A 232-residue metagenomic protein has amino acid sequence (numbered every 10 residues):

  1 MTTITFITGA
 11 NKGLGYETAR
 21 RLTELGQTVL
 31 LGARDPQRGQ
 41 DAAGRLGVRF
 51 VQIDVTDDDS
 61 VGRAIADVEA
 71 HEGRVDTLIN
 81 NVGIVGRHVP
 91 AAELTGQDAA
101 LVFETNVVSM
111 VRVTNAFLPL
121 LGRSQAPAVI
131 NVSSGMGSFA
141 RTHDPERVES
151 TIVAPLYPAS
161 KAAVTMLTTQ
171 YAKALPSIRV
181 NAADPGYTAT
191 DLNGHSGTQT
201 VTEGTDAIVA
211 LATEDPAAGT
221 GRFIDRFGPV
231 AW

Functional and structural regions predicted by a protein language model:
T2-L30: Canonical Rossmann dinucleotide-binding motif of NAD(H)/NADP(H)-dependent dehydrogenases/reductases, specifically
L25-D41: Conserved glycine-rich Rossmann-like NAD(P)H-binding loop of the short-chain dehydrogenase/reductase
V51-A64, G96: The beta1-alpha1 cofactor-binding region of Rossmann-like NAD(H)/NADP(H)-dependent oxidoreductases
D67-N80, G86-R87: A glycine-rich helix->loop->beta "capping" turn within Rossmann-like NAD(P)(H)-dependent oxidoreductase domains
I79, V113-F117, L121, L167-T168: Hydrophobic positions on the long internal alpha-helix of Rossmann-like NAD(P)-dependent oxidoreductase domains
I84, H88, A92-F103, G122-P176: Catalytic loop of short-chain dehydrogenase/reductase
A162-T165, T169, K173, S177-I178 (+3 more regions): C-terminal helical subdomain
